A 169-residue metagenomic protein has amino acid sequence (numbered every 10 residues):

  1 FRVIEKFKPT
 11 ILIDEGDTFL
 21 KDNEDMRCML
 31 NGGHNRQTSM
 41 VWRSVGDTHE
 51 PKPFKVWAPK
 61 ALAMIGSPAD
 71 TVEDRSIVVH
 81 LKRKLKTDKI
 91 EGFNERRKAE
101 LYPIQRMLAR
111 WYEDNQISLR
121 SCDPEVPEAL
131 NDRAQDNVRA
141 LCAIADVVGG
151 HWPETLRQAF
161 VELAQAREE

Functional and structural regions predicted by a protein language model:
F1, D14, H49-E50: Aromatic/His-enriched, Gly/Pro-containing loop or helix-boundary segments that lie immediately adjacent to catalytic
F1-T10, M40-V41: Short glycine-rich substrate-engagement loop in P-loop NTPases that contacts/grips substrate
R2-E5, K21, K52-F54: Short, charge-rich binding segments
T10-G33, I65-D74: Conserved AAA+/SF3 P-loop NTPase catalytic/coupling segment centered on the Walker-B
L12-D14, V41-V45, F54-I65, V78-H80: Structural recognition of the conserved hydrophobic beta-strand(s) that form the central parallel beta-sheet of P-loop
D25-K52: Conserved catalytic/switch belt of AAA+ P-loop NTPases
K52-V56, I65-E169: Phosphate-sensing "switch" segment of ASCE/P-loop ATPases
